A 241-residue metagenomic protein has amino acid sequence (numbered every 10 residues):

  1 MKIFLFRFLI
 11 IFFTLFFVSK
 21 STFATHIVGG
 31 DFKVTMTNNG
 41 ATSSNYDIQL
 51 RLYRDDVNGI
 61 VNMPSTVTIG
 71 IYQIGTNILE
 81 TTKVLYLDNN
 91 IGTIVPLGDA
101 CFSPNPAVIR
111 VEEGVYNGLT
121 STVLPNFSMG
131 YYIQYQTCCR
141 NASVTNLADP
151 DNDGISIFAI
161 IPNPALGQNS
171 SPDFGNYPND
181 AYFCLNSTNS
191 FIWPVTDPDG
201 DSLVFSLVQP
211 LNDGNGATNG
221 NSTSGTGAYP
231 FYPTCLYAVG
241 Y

Functional and structural regions predicted by a protein language model:
M1-V28: Bacterial Sec-dependent N-terminal signal peptides
T22-Y241: Long, compositionally biased, intrinsically disordered segments
